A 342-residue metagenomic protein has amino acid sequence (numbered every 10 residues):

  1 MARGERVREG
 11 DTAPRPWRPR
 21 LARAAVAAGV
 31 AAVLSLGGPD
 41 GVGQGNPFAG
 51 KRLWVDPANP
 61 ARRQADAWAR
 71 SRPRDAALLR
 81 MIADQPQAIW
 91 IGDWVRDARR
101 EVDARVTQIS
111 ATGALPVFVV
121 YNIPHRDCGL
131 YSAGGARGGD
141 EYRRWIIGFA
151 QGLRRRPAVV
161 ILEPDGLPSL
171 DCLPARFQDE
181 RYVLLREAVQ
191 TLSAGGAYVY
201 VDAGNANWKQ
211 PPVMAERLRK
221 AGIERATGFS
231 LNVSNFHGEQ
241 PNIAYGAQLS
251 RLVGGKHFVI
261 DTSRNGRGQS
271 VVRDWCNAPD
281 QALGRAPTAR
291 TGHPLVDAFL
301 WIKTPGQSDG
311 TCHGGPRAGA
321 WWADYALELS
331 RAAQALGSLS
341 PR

Functional and structural regions predicted by a protein language model:
D11-A27: N-terminal export and membrane-targeting signals
V26-L34: Hydrophobic helical h-region of N-terminal Sec-dependent signal peptides in bacterial secretory/periplasmic proteins
S35-N46: C-terminal region of N-terminal signal peptides and the immediate post-cleavage residues of exported proteins
G50, D56-I82, A206-A326: Surface-exposed substrate-engagement region within the catalytic domains of secreted or surface-exposed extracellular
K51-G148, G152, S308, G315-R317: N-terminal carbohydrate-binding/catalytic regions of secreted carbohydrate-active enzymes
R52-V55, I89-G92, L115-V120, A158-E163 (+5 more regions): Structural recognition of the beta-strand scaffold that forms the well-ordered cores of secreted hydrolase catalytic
W94-R96, T107-V199, V213-R217, R225: Substrate-binding cleft of extracellular glycoside hydrolase catalytic domains
L329-R342: Short, low-complexity, Pro/Ser/Thr/Gly-rich segments in the mature regions of secreted, periplasmic
